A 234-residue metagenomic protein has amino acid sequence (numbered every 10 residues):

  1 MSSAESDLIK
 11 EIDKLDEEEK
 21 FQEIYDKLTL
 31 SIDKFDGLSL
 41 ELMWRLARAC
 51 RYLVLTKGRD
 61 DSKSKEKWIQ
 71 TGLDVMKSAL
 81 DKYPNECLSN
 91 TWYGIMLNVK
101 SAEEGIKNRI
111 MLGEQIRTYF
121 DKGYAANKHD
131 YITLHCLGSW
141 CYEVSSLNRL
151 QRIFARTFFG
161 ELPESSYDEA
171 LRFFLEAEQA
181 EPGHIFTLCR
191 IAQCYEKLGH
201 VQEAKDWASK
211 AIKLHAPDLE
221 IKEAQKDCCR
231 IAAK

Functional and structural regions predicted by a protein language model:
S2, G37-W44, P84, T91 (+5 more regions): Residue signature of alpha-solenoid helical repeat architecture, marking inter-repeat boundaries and helix-start
S2-L8, Q151, G183-I185: Generic helix N-cap/helix-start motif at coil->alpha-helix transitions
S6-K27: Alpha-helical segment of the N-proximal tetratricopeptide repeat
E11, L46-R48, L53, Y93 (+6 more regions): Structural register within alpha-helical repeat arrays
L15, Q22, R48-N85, W92-H129 (+2 more regions): Short coil/linker segments at helix-helix boundaries
S39-E41, C87-L88, Y131-I132, I185-F186 (+1 more regions): Boundary/linker segments of alpha-helical solenoid repeat arrays
I185-A224: C-terminal/domain-terminus segments
